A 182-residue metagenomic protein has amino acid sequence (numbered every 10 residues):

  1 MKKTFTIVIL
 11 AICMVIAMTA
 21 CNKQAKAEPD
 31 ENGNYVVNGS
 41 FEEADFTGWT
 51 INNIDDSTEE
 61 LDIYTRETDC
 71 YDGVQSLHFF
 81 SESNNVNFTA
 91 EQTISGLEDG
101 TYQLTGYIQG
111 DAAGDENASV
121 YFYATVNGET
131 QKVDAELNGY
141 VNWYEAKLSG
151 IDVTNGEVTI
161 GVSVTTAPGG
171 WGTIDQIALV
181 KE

Functional and structural regions predicted by a protein language model:
A17-A20: C-terminal motif of bacterial Sec signal peptides marking the signal peptidase cleavage site
N22-A27: Bacterial lipoprotein signal-peptidase II cleavage site
F41, F88-E116, L148-S149, I160 (+1 more regions): Extra-cytoplasmic beta-strand recognition segments
E42-L77, N84: Extracellular glycan-recognition surfaces and repeat-rich motifs
I51-N52, F88-A90, A113-V126: Beta-strand acidic-aromatic groove motif in beta-rich domains, primarily in extracellular
S76-T89, E136-Y140: Extracellular beta-rich ligand/substrate-recognition surface
N87, V164-K181: Extracellular carbohydrate recognition
N127-E157, A167-G169: Extracellular carbohydrate recognition and processing domains and analogous Trp-centered ligand-binding platforms
